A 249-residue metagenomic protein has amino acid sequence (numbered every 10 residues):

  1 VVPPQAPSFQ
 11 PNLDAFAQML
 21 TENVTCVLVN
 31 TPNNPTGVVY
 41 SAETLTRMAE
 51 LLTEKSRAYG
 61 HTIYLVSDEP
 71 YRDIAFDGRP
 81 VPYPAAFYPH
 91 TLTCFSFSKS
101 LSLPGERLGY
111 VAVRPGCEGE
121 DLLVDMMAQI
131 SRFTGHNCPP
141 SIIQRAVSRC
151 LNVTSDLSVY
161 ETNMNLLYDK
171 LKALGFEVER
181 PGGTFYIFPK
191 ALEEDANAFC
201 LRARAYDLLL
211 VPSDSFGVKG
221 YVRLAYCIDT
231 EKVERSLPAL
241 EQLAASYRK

Functional and structural regions predicted by a protein language model:
V1-K249: PLP-dependent class I/II
